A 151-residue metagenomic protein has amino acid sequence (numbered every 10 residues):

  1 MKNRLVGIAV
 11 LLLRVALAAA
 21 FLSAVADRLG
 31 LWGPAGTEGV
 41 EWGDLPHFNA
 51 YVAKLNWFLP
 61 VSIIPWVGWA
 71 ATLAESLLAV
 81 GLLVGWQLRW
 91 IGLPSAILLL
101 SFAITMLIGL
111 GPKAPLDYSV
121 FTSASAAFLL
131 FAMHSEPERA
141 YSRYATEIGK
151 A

Functional and structural regions predicted by a protein language model:
M1-H47, K54-W57, V61-L77, V84-A151: Extended, low-polarity transmembrane helix blocks
